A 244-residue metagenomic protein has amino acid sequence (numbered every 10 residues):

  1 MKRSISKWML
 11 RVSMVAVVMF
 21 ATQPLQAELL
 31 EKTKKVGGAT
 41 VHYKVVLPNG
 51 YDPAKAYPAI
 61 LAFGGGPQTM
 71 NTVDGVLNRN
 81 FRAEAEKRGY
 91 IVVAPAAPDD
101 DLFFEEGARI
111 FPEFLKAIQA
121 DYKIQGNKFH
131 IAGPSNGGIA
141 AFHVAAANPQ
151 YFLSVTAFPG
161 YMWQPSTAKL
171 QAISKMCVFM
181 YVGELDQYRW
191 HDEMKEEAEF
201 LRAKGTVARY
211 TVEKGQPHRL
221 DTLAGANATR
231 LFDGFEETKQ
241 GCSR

Functional and structural regions predicted by a protein language model:
K2-S13: Bacterial N-terminal signal peptides that target proteins for export
R11-A21: Bacterial N-terminal signal peptides
F20-Y57, E106, P134-N136, V144 (+4 more regions): A domain-start/cap signature at the N-terminus of enzymes
K44, A59-F63, I91-A96, K128-G133 (+3 more regions): Structural recognition of the beta-strand scaffold that forms the well-ordered cores of secreted hydrolase catalytic
N49-A56, F103-N136, A141, P149: Gly/Ser-rich "nucleophile elbow"/oxyanion-hole loop immediately N-terminal to the catalytic nucleophile in hydrolases
Y51-L102: Short substrate-entry loop that stabilizes the transition state in hydrolases
H143-L153, W163: Conserved hydrolase catalytic core segment
S154, P159-T229, E236: The feature captures the conserved acid-bearing segment of alpha/beta-hydrolase catalytic domains
